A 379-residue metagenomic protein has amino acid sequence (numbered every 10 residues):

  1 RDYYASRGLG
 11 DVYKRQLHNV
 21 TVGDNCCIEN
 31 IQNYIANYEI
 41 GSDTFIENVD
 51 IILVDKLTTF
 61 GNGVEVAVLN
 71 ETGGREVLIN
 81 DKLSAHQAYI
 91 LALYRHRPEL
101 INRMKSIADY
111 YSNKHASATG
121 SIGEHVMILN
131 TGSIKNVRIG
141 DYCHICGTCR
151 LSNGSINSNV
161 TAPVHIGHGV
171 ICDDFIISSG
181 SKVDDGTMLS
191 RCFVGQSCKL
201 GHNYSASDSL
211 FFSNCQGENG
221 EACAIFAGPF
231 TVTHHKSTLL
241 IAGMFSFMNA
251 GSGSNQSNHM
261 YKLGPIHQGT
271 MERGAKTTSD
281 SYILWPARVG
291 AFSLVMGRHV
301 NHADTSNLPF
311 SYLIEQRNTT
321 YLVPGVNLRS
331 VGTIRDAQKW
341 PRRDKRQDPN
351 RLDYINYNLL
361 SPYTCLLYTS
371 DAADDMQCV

Functional and structural regions predicted by a protein language model:
D2-Y13, Y368-C378: Single conserved hydrophobic/aromatic residue that forms the stacking wall/gate of nucleotide- or nucleobase-binding
A5, K14, I31, N48-V49 (+5 more regions): Long alpha-helical scaffolds
S6-R7, D11-N37, D43, S112 (+1 more regions): Long, distal/terminal scaffolding or interaction modules with repetitive or compositionally biased sequence
E29-S112, C146-C149, I156-R191, G195-L367: Glycine-rich hexapeptide-repeat left-handed beta-helix
I122, V126, N130-S133, I139-I145 (+2 more regions): Core alpha-helical transmembrane segments of integral membrane proteins
